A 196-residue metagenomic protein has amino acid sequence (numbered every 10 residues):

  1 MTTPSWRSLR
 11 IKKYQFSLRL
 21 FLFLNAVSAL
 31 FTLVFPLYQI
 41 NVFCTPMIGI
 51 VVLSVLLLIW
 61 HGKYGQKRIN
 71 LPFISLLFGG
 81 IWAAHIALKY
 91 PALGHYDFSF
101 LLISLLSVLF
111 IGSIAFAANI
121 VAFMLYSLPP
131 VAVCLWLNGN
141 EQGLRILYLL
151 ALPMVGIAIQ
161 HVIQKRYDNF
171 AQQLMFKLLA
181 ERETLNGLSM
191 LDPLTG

Functional and structural regions predicted by a protein language model:
M1-L9: Short, Lys/Arg-rich, polar N-terminal cytosolic tail immediately upstream of the first transmembrane signal-anchor
F21-F110: Hydrophobic transmembrane alpha-helices and their membrane-interface boundaries in multi-pass, membrane-anchored
V51-L57, L105-G112, A132-L135, P153-H161: Alpha-helical transmembrane segments and their membrane-interface exit regions
Y64-I69, I111-L125: Membrane-helix interface "capping/anchor" motifs
V121-C134, L150: Central hydrophobic cores of alpha-helical transmembrane segments in multi-pass integral membrane proteins
Q142-A151: Loop-to-transmembrane alpha-helix initiation sites
L150-L185: Juxtamembrane or sensor-core-proximal signal-transducing alpha helices that couple sensory domains to cytosolic
L185-G196: Conserved nucleotide-binding and Mg2+-coordinating catalytic segments in signaling enzymes
